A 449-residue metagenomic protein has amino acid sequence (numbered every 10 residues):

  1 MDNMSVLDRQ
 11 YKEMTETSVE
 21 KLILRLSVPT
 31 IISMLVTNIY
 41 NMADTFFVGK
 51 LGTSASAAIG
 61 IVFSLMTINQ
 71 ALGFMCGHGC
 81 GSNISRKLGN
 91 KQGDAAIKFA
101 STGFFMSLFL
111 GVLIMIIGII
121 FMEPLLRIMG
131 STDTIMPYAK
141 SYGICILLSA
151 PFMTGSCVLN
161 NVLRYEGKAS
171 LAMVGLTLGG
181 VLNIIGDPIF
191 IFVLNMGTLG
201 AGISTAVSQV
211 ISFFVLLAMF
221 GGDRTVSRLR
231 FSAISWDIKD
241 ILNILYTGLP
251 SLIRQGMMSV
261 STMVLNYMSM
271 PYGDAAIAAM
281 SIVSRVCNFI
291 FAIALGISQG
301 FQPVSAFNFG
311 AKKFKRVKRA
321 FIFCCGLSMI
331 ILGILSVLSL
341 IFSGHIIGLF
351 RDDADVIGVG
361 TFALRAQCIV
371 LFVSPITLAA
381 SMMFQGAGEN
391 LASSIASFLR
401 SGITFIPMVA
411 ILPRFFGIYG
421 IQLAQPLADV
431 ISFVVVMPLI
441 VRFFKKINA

Functional and structural regions predicted by a protein language model:
M1-S27, I84-P151, V193-L249, S305-V370 (+1 more regions): Short alpha-helical transmembrane segments in multi-pass integral membrane proteins
E16, E20-I39, A43, L65-L72 (+6 more regions): Residue-level signal for short hydrophobic patches within transmembrane helices of multi-pass membrane transporters
R25-D44, C145, G179, S208-S212 (+4 more regions): Transmembrane helical elements of multi-pass membrane transporters/channels
T30, M34, F46, F63 (+17 more regions): Transmembrane alpha-helix boundary and packing residues in multipass membrane permease domains and related
L35, I39-A57, L126-D133, I189-T198 (+4 more regions): Helix-terminus/linker motif at the lipid-water interface of multi-pass membrane proteins
S56-I116, M153-A172, N266, A279-S343 (+1 more regions): Small-residue-rich hydrophobic transmembrane alpha-helices
I68-A71, N183-P188, F213-L217, F289-A292 (+4 more regions): Hydrophobic transmembrane alpha-helices of multi-pass small-molecule transporters
G77, I146-R164, A172-N183, A201-L216 (+4 more regions): Short runs within selected transmembrane alpha-helices of multi-pass transporters and secretion channels
